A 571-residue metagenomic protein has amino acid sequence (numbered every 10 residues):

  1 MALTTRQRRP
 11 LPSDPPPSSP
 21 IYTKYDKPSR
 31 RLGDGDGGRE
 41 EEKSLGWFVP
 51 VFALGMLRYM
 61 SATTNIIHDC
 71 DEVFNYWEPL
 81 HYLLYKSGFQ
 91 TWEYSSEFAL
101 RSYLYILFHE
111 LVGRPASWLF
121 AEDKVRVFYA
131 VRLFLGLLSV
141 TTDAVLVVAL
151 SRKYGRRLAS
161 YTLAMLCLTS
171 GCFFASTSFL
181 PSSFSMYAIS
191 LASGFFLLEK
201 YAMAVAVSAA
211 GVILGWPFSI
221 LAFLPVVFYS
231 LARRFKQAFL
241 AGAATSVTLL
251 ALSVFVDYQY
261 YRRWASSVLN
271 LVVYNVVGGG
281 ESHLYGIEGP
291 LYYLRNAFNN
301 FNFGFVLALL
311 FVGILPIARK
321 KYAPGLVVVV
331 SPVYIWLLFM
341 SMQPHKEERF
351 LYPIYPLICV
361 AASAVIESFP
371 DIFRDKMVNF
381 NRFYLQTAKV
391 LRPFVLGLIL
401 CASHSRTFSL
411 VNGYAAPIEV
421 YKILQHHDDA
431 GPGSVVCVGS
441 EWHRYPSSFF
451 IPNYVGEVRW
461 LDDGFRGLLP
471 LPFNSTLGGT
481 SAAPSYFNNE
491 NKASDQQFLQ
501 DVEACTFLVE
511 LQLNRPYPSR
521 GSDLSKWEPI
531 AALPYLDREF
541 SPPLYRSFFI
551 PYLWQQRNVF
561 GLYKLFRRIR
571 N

Functional and structural regions predicted by a protein language model:
M1-S61, A241-T248: Start-transfer (signal-anchor) and selected internal transmembrane alpha helices of multi-pass inner/ER membrane
P16-P28, G194-L250, G313-I314, K320 (+2 more regions): Perimembrane helix-loop-helix junctions
D69-C70, F174-F184: Short acidic/glycine- and proline-prone juxtamembrane loop motifs at membrane-interface regions of multi-pass membrane
N75-L84, S95-A121, L133, L137 (+5 more regions): Short hydrophobic/aromatic helix or loop-helix immediately within or flanking a transmembrane segment in polytopic
Y129-L158: Transmembrane-helix motifs of polytopic, lipid-linked glycan transferases
A144-V148, M165-F174, F184-M203, L357-A361: Specific aromatic-rich, kink-prone transmembrane helix
R295-P324: Hydrophobic, aromatic-rich transmembrane alpha-helices and their immediate juxtamembrane boundary segments
P370-Q512, W527-P534, P543-Y552, Q556-R570: Membrane-embedded, lumen/periplasm-facing catalytic core of multi-pass transferases that use lipid-linked donors
